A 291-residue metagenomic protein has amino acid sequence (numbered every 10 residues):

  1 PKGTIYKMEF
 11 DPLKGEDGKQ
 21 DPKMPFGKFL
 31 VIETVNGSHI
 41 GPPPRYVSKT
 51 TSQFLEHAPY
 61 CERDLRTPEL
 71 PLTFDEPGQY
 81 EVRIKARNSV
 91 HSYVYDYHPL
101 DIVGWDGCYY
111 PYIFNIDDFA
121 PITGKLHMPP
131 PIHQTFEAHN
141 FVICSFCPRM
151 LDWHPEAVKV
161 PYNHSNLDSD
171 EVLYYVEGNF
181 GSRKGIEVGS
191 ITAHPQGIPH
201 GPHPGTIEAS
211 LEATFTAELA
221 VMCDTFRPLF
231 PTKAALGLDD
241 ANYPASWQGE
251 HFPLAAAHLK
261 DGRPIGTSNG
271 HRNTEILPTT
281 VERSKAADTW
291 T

Functional and structural regions predicted by a protein language model:
K2-T291: Jelly-roll (double-stranded beta-helix
